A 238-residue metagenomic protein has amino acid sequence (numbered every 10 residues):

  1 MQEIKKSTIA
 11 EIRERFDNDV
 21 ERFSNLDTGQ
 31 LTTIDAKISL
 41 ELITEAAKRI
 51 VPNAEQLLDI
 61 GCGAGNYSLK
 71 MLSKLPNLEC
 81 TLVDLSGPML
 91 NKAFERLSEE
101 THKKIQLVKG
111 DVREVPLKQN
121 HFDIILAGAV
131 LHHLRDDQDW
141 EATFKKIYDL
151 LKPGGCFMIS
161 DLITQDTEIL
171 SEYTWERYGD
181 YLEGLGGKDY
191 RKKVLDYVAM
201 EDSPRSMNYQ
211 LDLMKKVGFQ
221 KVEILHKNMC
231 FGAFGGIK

Functional and structural regions predicted by a protein language model:
M1-V51, K70: Conserved class I S-adenosyl-L-methionine
Q56, G154-C156: Short glycine-centered segments of the SAM/dcSAM-binding site in methyltransferase folds
Q56-E114: Class I SAM-dependent methyltransferase SAM/SAH-binding core
L117-I125: A short acidic, Gly/Pro-enriched loop at the edge of an enzyme's catalytic core that lines a small-molecule cofactor
A127-L131, I159: A short beta-strand submotif of the Rossmann-like class I SAM-dependent methyltransferase core that lines
E141-P153: A short glycine-rich, Lys/Arg-flanked "PGG" loop and its adjoining helix->strand segment in the class I
S160-V217: C-terminal alpha-helical "lid/dimerization" subdomain adjacent to the S-adenosyl-L-methionine
K215-K238: Core SAM-dependent methyltransferase catalytic element
